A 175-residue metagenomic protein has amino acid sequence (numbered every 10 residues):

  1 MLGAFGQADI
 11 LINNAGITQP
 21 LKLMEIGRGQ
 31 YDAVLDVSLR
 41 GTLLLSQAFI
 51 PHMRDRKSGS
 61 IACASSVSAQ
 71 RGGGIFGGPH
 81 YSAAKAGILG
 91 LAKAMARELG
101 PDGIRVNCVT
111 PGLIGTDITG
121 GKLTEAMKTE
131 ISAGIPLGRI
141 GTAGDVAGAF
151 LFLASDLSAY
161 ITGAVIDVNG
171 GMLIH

Functional and structural regions predicted by a protein language model:
M1-G6: Conserved amphipathic alpha-helix within the SDR
K22-L23, Q30-L35, I131: Substrate-binding pocket helix/loop in short-chain dehydrogenase/reductase
S46, A84, A92: Active-site helix of classical SDR
P51, K93, R97-P101, A159: Alpha-helical segment proximal to the catalytic Tyr-Lys
S66: Residue(s) in the substrate-gating loop at a strand-loop-helix junction that position the organic substrate next
I135-V146, L157: A conserved structural motif in NAD(P)-dependent oxidoreductases
F150-L151, T162-H175: Short C-terminal tail/terminal secondary-structure segment of NAD(P)H-dependent dehydrogenase/reductase domains
